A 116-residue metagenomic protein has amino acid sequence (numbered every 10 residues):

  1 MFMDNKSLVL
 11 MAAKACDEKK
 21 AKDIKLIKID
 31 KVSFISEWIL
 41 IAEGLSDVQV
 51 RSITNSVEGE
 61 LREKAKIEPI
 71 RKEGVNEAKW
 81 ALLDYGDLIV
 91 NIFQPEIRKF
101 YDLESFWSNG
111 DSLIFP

Functional and structural regions predicted by a protein language model:
M1-I35, D47-A81, P95-E96, F106-P116: Polybasic/polar functional segments that serve as interface/processing modules
E37-I39: Catalytic metal-binding acidic patch
I41-E43: Short hydrophobic/aromatic beta-strand micro-patches that form the beta-sheet surface supporting nucleotide- or nucleic
L83-Y85: Active-site beta-strand termini and strand-to-loop segments that position acidic
D102-L103: A charged, well-structured terminal subsegment
